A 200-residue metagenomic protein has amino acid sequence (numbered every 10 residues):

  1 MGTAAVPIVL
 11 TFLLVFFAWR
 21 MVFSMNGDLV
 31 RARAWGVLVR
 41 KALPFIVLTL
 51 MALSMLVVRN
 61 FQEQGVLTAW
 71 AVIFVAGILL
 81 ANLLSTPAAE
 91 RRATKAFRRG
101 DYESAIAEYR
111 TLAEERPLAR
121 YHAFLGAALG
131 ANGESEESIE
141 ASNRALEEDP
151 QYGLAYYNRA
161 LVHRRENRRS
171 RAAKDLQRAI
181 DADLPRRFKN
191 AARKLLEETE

Functional and structural regions predicted by a protein language model:
M1-T94: Long, contiguous interaction/recruitment modules in multidomain scaffold/adaptor proteins
L79-A131: Alpha-helical segment of the N-proximal tetratricopeptide repeat
R98, A131-N132, R165, L195-E198: Register position in tetratricopeptide repeats
T111-E114, N143-E147, R178-D181: Conserved structural position within tetratricopeptide repeats
R116-P117, P150, L184: Short coil turns that delineate tetratricopeptide repeat
Y121-H122, A155, F188-K189: TPR alpha-solenoid repeat register
F124, N158, A192-L195: Canonical tetratricopeptide repeat
